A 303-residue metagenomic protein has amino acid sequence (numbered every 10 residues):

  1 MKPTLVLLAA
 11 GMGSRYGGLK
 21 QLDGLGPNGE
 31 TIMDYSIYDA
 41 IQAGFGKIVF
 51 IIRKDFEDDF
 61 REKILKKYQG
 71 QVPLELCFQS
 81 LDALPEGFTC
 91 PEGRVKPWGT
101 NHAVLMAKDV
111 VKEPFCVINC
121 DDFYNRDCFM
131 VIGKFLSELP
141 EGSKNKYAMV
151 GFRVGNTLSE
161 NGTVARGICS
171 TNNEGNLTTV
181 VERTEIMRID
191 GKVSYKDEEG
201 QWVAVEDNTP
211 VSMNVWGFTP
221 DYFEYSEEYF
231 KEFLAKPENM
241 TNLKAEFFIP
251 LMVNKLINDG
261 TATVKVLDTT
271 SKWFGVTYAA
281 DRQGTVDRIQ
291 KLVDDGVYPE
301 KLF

Functional and structural regions predicted by a protein language model:
M1-A10, P27-V117, Y124-N125, F129 (+1 more regions): Conserved N-terminal catalytic core of the sugar/cofactor nucleotidyltransferase
M12, D121-D122, V154: Active-site metal-binding loops of divalent metal-dependent hydrolases
L22, C169-T171, V266: A structural signal for short hydrophobic beta-strand segments in well-ordered beta-sheet cores
D59-F60, D127, Y225, M252 (+1 more regions): Phosphate- and divalent-cation-binding pockets in alpha/beta enzyme and binding domains that engage nucleotide-derived
R126-V215, P220: Conserved core of the sugar-phosphate nucleotidyltransferase
P210, K265-S271: Catalytic beta-strand/loop signature of glycosyltransferases that borders the donor
E227-A262: A C-terminal functional module that forms or caps the active site or interfaces directly with catalytic machinery
